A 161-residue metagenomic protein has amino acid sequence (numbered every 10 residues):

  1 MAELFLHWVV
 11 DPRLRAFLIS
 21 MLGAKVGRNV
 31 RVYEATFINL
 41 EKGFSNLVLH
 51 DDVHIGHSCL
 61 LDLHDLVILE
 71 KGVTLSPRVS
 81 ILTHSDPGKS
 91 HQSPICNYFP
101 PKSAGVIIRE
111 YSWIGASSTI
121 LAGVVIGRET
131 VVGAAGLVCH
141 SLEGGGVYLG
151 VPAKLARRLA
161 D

Functional and structural regions predicted by a protein language model:
M1-N29: A transmembrane-helix-recognition feature enriched in membrane-embedded lipid enzymes and envelope glyco-/phospholipid
V9, A16-F17, E34-V124, V151-P152 (+1 more regions): Flexible, glycine/small-residue-enriched loop-and-beta-strand segment within the central core of proteins
V125-G127, L142: Extended beta-solenoid/beta-helix repeat architectures
V132, G150: Conserved G/P- and acidic residue-centered "switch" motifs that form tight phosphate/ATP-binding loops in soluble
H140, R157: Short helix N-cap motif at coil->helix boundaries in the Bergerat
G145-G146: Extracellular disulfide-bonded cysteine-rich modules/repeats
